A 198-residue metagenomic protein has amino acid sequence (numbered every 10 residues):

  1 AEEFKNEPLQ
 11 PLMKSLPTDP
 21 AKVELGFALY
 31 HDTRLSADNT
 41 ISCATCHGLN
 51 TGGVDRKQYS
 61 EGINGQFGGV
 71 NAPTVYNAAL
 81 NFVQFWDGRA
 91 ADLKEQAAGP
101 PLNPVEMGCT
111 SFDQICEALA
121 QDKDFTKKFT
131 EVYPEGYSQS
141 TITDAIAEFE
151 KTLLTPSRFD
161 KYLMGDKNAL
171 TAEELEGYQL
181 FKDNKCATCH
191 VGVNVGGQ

Functional and structural regions predicted by a protein language model:
A1-Q198: Periplasmic c-type cytochrome electron-transfer domains
